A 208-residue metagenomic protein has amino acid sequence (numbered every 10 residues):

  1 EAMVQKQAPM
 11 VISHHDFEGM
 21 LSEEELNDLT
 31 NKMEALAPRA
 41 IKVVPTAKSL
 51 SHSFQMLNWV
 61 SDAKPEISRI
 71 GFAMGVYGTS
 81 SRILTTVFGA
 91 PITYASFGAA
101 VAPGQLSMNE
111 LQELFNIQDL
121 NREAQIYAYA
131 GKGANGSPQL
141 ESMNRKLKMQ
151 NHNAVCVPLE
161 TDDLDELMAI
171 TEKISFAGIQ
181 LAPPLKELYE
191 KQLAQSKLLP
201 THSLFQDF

Functional and structural regions predicted by a protein language model:
A2-I126: Catalytic alpha/beta core domains of metabolic enzymes, predominantly
I126-F208: Phosphate/diphosphate ligand-binding glycine-rich loop within oxidoreductases
